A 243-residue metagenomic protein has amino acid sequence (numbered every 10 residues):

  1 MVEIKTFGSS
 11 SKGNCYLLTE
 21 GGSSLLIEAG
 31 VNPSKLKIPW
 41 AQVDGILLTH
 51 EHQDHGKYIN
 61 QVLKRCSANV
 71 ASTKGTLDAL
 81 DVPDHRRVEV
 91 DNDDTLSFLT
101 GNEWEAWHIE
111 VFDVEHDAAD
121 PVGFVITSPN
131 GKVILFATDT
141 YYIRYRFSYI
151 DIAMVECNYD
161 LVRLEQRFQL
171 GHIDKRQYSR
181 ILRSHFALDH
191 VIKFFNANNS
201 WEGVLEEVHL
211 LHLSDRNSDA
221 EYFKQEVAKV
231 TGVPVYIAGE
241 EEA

Functional and structural regions predicted by a protein language model:
M1-A41, P121-D139, I152: Conserved beta-strand hairpin/beta-sheet module of binuclear metal-dependent hydrolase folds, prominently
T6, S24-A29, I46-L48, A68-K74 (+2 more regions): Short, hydrophobic beta-strand segments that form beta-sheet elements in well-ordered domains
G30-P33, T73-A79, D91-T95, T140-Y142 (+1 more regions): Short, polar loop motifs at secondary-structure junctions
N32-L77: Active-site metal-binding motif and surrounding structural segment of the metallo-beta-lactamase
S34, H52-G56, L77-L80, D117-A119 (+3 more regions): Active-site environment of divalent metal-dependent phosphoester hydrolases
Q42-L47, A68, V82-F98, H108-I109 (+2 more regions): Active-site regions of enzymes building and remodeling cell-envelope glycoconjugates
L96-D160: Catalytic core of the metallo-beta-lactamase
S148-E240: Cap/insert and terminal regions of metallo-dependent hydrolase folds
